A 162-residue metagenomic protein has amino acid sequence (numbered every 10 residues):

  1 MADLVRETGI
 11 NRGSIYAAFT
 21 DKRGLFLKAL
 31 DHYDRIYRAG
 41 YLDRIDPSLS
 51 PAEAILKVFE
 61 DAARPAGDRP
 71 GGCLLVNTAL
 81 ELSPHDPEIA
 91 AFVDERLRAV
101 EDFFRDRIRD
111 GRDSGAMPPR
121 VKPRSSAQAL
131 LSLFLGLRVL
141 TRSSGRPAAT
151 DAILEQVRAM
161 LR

Functional and structural regions predicted by a protein language model:
M1-G24, K28: Helix-turn-helix
K28, Y41-G72, P123-L130: Hydrophobic alpha-helical connector segments
D31-Y37: Short, basic, alpha-helical segments at the C-terminal edge of helix-turn-helix-like DNA-binding modules
R38, E53, P87-D113, R124-S125 (+1 more regions): Amphipathic alpha-helical packing segments from all-alpha helical-bundle domains
A54, G67-E88: Amphipathic alpha-helical segments used for helix-helix packing
P65, H85, D110, L130-P147 (+1 more regions): Amphipathic C-terminal alpha-helical segment
